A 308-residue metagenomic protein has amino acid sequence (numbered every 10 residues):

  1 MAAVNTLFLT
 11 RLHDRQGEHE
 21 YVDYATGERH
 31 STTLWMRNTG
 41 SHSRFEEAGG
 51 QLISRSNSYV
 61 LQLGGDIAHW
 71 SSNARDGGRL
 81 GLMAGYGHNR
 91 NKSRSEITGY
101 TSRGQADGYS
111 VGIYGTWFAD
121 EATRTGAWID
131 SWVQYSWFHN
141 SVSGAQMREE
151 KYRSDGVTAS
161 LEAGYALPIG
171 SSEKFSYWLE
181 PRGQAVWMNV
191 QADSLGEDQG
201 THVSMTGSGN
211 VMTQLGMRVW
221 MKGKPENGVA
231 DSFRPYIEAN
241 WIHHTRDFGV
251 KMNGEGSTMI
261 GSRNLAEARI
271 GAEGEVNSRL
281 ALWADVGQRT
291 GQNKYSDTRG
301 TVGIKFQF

Functional and structural regions predicted by a protein language model:
M1-S171, D285-G287, Q292-R299, K305: Outer membrane beta-barrel translocator domains of Type V secretion systems
G112, N189, D198-F308: Outer membrane beta-barrel transmembrane domains
D130, W178-P181, S232-E238: Beta-strand segments within the central parallel beta-sheet cores of soluble alpha/beta enzyme folds
S171, Q184-A185, E238: A generic alpha-helix propensity feature with a strong bias for hydrophobic helices
L179, Q184-V190: Solvent-exposed flexible segments
